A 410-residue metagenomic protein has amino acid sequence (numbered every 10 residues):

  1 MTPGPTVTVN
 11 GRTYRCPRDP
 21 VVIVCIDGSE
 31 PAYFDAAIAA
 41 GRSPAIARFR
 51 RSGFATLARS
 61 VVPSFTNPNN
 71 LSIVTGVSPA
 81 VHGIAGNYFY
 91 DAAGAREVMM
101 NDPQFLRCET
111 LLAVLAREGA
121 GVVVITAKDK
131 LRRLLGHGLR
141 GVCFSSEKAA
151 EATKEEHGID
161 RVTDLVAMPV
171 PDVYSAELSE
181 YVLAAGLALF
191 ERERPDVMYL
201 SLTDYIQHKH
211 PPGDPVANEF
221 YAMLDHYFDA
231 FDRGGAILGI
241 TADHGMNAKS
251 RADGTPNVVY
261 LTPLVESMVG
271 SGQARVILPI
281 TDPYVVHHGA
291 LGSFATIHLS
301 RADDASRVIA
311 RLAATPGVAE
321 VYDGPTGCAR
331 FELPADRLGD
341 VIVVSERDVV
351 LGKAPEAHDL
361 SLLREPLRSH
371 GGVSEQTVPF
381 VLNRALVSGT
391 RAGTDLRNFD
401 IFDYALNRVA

Functional and structural regions predicted by a protein language model:
M1-F54: Active-site-proximal N-terminal segment of extracellular/periplasmic enzymes that hydrolyze or transfer
R18-F34, F49, I73, L115 (+9 more regions): Beta-strand elements within well-structured catalytic alpha/beta cores of enzymes that handle phosphate/sulfate esters
D19, I26, S64-F65, F89-P103 (+4 more regions): Secreted, luminal/periplasmic, and some membrane-associated catalytic domains that remodel anionic oxygen-ester
G28-A32, R51-L57, F65-N69, N87-M100 (+1 more regions): Glycine-/proline-rich flexible loop or hinge segments
D35-G76, V123: Short, structured active-site-proximal loop/turn typified by the sulfatase FGly-forming signature C/S-X-P-X-R
D35-I38, P211-P215, R251-D253, A392-T394: Short, solvent-exposed loop/turn segments at secondary-structure boundaries
V74-P211, H287, S293, L299 (+4 more regions): His/Asp/Glu-rich, glycine-adjacent segments that coordinate divalent cations and/or stabilize oxyanion chemistry on
S345-N407: Low-complexity, glycine/alanine/valine/leucine- and proline-rich hydrophobic stretches
